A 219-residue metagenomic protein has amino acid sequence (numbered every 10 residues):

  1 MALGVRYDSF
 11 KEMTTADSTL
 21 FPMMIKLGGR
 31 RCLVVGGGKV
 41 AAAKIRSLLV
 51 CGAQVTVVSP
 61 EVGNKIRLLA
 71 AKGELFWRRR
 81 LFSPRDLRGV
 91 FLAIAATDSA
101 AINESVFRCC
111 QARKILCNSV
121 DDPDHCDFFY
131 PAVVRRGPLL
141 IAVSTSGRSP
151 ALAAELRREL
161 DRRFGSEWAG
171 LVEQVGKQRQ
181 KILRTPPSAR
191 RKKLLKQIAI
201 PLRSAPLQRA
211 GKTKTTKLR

Functional and structural regions predicted by a protein language model:
A2-A70, W77: Hydrophobic, well-ordered beta-alpha structural blocks that scaffold small-molecule cofactor pockets
K39-V40, A101, G147: Residue-level detector of alpha-helix initiation sites
P60-V62, F82, D121-H125, S146-G147: Short, ordered loop/turn segments at secondary-structure junctions
L68-R88: Glycine-rich, highly charged phosphate/nucleotide-binding loops
F91-T97, F128-G147: Short basic, glycine-rich beta-strand/loop surfaces that mediate nucleic-acid
L92-D98, N103-Y130: ADP-ribose/adenylate-binding Rossmann-like module
G147-R219: An accessory alpha-helical subdomain
